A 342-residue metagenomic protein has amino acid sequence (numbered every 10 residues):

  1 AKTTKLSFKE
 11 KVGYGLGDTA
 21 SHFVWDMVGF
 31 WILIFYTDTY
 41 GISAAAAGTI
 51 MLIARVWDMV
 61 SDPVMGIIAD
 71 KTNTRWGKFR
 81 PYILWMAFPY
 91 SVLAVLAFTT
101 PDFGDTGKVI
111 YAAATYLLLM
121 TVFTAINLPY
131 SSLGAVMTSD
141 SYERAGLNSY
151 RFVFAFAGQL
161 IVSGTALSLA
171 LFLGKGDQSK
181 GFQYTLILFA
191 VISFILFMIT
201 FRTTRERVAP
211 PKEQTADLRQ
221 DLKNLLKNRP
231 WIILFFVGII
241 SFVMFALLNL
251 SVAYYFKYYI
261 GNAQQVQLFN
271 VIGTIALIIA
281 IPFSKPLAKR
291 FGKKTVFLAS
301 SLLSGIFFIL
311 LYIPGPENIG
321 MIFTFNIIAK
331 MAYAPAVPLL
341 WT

Functional and structural regions predicted by a protein language model:
A1-T342: Membrane-embedded alpha-helical bundles of multi-pass transporters/translocases, especially carrier/permease families
